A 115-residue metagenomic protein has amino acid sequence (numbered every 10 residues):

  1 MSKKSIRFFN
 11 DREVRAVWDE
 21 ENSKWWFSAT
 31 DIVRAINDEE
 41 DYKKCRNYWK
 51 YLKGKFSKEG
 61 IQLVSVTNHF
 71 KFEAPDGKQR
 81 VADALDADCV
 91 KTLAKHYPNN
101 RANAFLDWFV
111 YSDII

Functional and structural regions predicted by a protein language model:
M1-I115: An anion-engaging/catalytic patch
